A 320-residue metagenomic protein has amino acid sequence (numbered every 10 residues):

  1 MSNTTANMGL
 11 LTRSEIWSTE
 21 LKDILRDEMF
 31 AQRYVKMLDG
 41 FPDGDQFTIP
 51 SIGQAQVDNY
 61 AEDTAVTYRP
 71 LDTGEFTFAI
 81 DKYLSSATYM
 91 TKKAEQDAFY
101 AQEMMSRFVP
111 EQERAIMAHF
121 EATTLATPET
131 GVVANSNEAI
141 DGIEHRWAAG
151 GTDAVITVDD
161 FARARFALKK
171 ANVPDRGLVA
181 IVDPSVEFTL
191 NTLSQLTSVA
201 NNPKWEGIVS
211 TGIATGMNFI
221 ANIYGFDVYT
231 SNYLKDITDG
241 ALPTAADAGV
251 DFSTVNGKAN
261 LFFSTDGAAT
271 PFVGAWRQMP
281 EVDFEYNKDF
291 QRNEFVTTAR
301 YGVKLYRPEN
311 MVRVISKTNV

Functional and structural regions predicted by a protein language model:
S2-R33, L38-F41, I52-Q54, A79 (+2 more regions): Sequence/fold signature of self-assembling virion shell proteins
D43-T77: N-terminal low-complexity, intrinsically disordered segments
I52-Q54, K93, D183-S185: An acidic- and aromatic-residue-enriched active-site/binding cleft used to recognize and process polar
G74-F99: Short acidic, glycine/tyrosine-flanked loop/strand segments centered on an H-E-D-like triad
Q96-A171, P184-V186, N191, R313-V320: Alpha-helical scaffold segments that mediate packing/assembly in large oligomeric complexes
N172-G177, A221-I223: Short gly/pro-enriched beta-turn/loop segments at secondary-structure junctions
A180: Polar-ligand-bearing catalytic/cofactor-coordination segments of membrane-embedded or membrane-tethered inner-membrane
